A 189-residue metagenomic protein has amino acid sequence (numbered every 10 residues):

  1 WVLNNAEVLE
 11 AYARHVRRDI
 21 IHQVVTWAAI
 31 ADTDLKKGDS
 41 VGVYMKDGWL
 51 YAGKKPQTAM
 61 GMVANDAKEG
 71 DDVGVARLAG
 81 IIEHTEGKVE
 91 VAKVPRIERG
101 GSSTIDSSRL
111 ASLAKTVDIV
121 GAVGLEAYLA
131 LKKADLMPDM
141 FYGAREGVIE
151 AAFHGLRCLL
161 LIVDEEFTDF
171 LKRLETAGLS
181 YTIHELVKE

Functional and structural regions predicted by a protein language model:
W1-N4, V8-R18, V24, A29-E189: Conserved mixed alpha/beta catalytic, RNA-binding, or beta-rich assembly cores of soluble enzyme, regulatory
